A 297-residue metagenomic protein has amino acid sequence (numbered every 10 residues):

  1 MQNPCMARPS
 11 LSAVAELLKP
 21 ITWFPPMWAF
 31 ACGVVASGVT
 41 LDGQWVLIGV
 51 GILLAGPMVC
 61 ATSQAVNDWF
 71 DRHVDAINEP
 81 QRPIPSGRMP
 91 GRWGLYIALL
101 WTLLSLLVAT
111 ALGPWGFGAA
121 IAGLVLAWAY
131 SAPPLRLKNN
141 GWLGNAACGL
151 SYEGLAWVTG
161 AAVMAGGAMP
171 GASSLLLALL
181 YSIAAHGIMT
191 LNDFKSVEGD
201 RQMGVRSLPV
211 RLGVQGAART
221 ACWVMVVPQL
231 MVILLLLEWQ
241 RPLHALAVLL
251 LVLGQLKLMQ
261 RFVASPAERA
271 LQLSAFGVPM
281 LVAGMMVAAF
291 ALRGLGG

Functional and structural regions predicted by a protein language model:
M1-G297: Multi-pass alpha-helical membrane architecture of UbiA-family and related isoprenoid/lipid prenyltransferases
